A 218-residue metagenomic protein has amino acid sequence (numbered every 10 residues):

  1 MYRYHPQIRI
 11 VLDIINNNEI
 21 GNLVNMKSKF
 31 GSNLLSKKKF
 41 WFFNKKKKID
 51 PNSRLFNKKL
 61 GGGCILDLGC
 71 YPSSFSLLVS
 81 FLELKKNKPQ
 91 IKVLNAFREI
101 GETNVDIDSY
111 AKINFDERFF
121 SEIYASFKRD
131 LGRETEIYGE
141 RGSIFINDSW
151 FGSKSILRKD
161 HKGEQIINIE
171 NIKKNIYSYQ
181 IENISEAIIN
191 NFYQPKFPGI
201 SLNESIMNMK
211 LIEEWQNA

Functional and structural regions predicted by a protein language model:
M1-Y2: N-terminal Rossmann-like NAD(P) cofactor-binding subdomain of oxidoreductases, focused on the glycine-rich
H5-P89: Predominantly a Rossmann-like dinucleotide-binding segment in NAD(P)-dependent oxidoreductases
I10-I14, S74-F75, Y110, N183 (+2 more regions): Alpha-helical elements of Rossmann-like donor-binding domains used by nucleotide-donor carbohydrate transfer enzymes
K59-L66, I166-N175: A short glycine-threonine-serine/GTX helix/turn-capping micro-motif
S74-G152, E182-F192: Contiguous beta-strand/loop segments that form the cofactor/metal-binding neighborhood of enzyme cores
I113-E117, L157-Q165: Short acidic, glycine-rich loop/turn motifs
D116, N183-A218: C-terminal helix-rich "cap/oligomerization" subdomain common to oxidoreductases
N171-E182, I200: Active-site loop of classical SDR/Rossmann-like NAD(P)-dependent oxidoreductases, centered on the catalytic Tyr-X3-Lys
